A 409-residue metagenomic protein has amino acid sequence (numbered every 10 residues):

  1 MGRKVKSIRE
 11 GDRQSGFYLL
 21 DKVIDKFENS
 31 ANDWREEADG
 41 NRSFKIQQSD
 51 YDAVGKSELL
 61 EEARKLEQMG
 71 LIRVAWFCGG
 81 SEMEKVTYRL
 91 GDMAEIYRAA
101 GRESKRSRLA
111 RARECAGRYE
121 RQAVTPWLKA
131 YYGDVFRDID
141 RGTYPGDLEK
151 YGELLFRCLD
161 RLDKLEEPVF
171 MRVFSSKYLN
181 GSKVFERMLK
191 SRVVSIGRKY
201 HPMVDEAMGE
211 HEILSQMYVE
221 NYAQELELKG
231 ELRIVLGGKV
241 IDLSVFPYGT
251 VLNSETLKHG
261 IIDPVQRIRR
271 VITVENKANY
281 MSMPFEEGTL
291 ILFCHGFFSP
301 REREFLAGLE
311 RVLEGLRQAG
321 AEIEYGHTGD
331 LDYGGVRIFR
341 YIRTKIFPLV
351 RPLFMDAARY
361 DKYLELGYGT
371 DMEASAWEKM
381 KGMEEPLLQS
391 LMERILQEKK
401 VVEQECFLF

Functional and structural regions predicted by a protein language model:
M1-F293, F298-A319, G334, R340-Y341 (+1 more regions): Nucleic-acid enzyme cleavage-core boundary/entry regions
K183, R351-P352: Secondary-structure boundary/capping residues
V271, L290, E324-G326, R351: A structural signal for isolated positions on well-ordered beta-strands in alpha/beta enzyme cores
A321-E322, P348: A short helix-to-beta-strand connector/capping loop
E322-D332: Acidic beta-strand-to-loop metal/phosphate-binding motif
T328, R337, K345, L349-V350: Membrane-proximal bilayer-interacting regions
P352-A358: A short glycine-rich beta-strand->turn/loop micro-motif centered on a GG-aromatic cluster
